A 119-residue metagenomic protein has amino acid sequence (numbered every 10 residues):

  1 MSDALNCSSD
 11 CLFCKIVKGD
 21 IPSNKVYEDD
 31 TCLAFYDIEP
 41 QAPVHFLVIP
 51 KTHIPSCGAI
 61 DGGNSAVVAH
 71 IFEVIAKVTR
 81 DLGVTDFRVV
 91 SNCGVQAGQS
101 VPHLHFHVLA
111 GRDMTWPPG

Functional and structural regions predicted by a protein language model:
M1-G119: HIT superfamily nucleotide-processing domains
